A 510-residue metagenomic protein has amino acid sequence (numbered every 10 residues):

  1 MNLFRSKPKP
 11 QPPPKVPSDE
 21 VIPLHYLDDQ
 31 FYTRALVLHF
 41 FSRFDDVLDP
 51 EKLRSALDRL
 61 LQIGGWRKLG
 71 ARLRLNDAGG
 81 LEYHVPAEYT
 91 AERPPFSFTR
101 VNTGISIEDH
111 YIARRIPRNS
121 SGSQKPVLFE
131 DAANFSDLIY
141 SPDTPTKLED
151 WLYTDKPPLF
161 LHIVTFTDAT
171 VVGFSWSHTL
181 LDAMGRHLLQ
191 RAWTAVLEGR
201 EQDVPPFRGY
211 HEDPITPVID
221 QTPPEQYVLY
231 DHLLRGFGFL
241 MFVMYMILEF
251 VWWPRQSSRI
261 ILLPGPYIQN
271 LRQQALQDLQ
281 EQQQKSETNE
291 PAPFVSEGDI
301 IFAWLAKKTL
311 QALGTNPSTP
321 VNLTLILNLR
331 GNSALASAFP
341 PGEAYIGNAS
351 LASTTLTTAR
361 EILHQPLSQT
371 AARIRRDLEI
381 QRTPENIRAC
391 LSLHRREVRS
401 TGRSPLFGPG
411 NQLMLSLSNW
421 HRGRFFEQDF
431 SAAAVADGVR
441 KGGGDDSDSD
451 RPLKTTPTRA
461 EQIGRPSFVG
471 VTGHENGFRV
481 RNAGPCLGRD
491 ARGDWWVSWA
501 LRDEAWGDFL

Functional and structural regions predicted by a protein language model:
M1-Q221, Q273, E297-P317, S416-W420 (+1 more regions): Non-catalytic N-terminal regions of enzymes
T33-S42, G80-N119, W252-S258, L329-R373: Acyl/amide activation-and-transfer machinery of modular secondary-metabolite enzymes
G65, Q283-A338: Hydrophobic "lid/gating" helix adjacent to the active-site nucleophile that controls access to an acyl-thioester pocket
A71-A91, L325-S333, L391-S418: Short, structured protein-protein interaction patches enriched in aromatics and acidic/basic residues, typified by
D150-Y153, V251-W252, P405-F407: Short Gly/Pro-enriched turn/cap motifs at secondary-structure boundaries
E225-A292: Flexible, P/S/T/G-rich "lid" or insertion loops adjacent to the active sites of thioester-utilizing
M241-M244, R375, E379-R382, N386-L393 (+1 more regions): Eukaryotic cytosolic low-complexity regulatory segments
L279-S286, A344-L453: Helical lid/core segments from catalytic subdomains that handle acyl or acyl-like groups
